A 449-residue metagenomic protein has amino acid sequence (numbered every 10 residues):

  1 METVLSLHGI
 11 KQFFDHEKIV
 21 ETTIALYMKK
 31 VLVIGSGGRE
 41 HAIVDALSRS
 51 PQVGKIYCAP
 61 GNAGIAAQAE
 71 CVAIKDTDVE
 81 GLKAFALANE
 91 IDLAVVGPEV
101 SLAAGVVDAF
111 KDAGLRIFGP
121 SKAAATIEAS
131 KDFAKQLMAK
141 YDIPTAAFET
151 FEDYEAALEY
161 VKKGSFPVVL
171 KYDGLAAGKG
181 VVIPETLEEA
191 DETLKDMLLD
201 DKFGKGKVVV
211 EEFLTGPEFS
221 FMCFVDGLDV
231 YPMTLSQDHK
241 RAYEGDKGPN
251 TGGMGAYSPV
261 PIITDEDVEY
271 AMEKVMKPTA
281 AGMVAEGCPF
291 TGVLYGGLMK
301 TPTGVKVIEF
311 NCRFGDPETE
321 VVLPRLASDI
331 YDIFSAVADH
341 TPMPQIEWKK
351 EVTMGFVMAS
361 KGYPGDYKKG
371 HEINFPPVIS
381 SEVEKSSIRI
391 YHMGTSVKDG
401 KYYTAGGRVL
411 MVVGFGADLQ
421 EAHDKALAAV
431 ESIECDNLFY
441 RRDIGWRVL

Functional and structural regions predicted by a protein language model:
M1-E2, H8-T22, E384-K385: A cross-taxon signal for low-complexity, glycine/charged-rich
I24-K122: ATP-binding N-terminal substructure of ATP-dependent carboxylate-amine bond-forming enzymes
C71-T77, E149-D153, P184: Short acidic-hydrophobic, aromatic-tinged amphipathic segments that line or gate anion-handling sites
P120-G180: A conserved helix-loop-beta module that forms one wall/lid of the active-site cleft in ATP-utilizing catalytic domains
G180-T319: Internal nucleotide-binding/catalytic subdomain
M272-L294, N311-V378: Active-site "cap" helix and flanking loop/linker of ATP-utilizing ligase/carboxylase catalytic domains
S335-L449: Peripheral (often C-terminal) accessory segments that flank ATP-dependent C-N-forming ligase machineries
